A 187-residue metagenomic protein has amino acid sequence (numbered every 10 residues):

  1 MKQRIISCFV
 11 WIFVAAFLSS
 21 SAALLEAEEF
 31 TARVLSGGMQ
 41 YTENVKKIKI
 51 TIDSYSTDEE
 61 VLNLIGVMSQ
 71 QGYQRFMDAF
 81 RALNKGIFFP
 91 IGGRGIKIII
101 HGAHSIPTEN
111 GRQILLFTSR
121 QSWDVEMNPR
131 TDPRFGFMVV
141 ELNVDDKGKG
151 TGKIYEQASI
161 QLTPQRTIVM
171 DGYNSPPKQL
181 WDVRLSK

Functional and structural regions predicted by a protein language model:
M1-R4: Positively charged n-region of N-terminal signal peptides that target proteins for export
C8-S20: Bacterial N-terminal signal peptides
A22-A27: Boundary at the C-terminal end of the N-terminal hydrophobic targeting segment
E28-K187: Long, low-hydrophobicity ectodomains and other hydrophilic envelope-associated domains
